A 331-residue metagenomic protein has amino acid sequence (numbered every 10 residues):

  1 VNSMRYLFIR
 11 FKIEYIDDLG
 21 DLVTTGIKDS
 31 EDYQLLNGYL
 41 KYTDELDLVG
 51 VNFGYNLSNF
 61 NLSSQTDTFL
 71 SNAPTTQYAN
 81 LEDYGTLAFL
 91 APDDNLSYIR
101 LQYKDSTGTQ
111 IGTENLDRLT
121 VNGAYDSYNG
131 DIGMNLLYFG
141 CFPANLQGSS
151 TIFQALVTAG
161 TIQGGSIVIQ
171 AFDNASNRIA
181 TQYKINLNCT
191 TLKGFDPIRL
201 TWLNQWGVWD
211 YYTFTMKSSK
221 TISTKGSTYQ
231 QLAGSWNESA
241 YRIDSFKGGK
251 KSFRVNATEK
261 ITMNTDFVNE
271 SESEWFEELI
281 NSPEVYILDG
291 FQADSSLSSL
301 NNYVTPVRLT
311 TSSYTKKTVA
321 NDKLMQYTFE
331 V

Functional and structural regions predicted by a protein language model:
V1-C189: Preference for solvent-exposed, low-hydrophobicity sequence contexts
L156-V157, I162, N174-V331: Extracellular/virion structural assembly segments
